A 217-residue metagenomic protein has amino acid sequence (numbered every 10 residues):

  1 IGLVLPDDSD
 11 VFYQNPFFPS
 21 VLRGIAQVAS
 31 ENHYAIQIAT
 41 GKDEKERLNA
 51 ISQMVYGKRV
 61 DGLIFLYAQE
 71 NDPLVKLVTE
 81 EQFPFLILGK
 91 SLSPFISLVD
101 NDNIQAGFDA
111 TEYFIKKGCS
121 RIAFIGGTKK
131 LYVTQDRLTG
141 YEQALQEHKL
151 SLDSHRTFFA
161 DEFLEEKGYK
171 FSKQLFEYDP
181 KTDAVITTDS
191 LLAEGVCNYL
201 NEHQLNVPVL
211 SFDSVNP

Functional and structural regions predicted by a protein language model:
I1-N49, Q146: Amphipathic helical "hinge" segments at domain boundaries
Q14-F17, R47, L74, V133-R137 (+1 more regions): Residues at alpha-helix caps and immediate loop-helix transition turns in enzyme cores, especially N- and C-cap
G24-H33, T79-I87, S91-P217: Bacterial carbohydrate/catabolite-sensing allosteric modules
D43-K45, L66-N71, L191: Short beta->alpha connector loops
R47-N49, N71-D72, E165, Y169: Structural motif corresponding to alpha-helix initiation and N-cap regions
R47-V55, N201: Distinct, well-ordered alpha-helical segments
L63: Intrinsically disordered, low-complexity polar regions and short flexible loop motifs
